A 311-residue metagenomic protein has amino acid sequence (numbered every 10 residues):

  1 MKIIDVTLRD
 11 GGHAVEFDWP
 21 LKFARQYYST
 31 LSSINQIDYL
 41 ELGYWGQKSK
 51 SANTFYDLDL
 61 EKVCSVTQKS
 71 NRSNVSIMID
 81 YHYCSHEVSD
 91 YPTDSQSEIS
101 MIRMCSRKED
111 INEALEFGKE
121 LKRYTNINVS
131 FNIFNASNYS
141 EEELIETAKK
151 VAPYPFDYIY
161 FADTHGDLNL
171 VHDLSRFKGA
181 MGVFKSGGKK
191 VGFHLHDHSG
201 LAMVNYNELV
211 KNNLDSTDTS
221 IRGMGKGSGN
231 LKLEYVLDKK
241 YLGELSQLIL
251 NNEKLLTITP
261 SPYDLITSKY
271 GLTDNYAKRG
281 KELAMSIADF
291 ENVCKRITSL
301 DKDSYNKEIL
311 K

Functional and structural regions predicted by a protein language model:
M1-K311: Catalytic cores and adjacent flexible loops of soluble metabolic enzymes that perform enolate/carbanion chemistry on
